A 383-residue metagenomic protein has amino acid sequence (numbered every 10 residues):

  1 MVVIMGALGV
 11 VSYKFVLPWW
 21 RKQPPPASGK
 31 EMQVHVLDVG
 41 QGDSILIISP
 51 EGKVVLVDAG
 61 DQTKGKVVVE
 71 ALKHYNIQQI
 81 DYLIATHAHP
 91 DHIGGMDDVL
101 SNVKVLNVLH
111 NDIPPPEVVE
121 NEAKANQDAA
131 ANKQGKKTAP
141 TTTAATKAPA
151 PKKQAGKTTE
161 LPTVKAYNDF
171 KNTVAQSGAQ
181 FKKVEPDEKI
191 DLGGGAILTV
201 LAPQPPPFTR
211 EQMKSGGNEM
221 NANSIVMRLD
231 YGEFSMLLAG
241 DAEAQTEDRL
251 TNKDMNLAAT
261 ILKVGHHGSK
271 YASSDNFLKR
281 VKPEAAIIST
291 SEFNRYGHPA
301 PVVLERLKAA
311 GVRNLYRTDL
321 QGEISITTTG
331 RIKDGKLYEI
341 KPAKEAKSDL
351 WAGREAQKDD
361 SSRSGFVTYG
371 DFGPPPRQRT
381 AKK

Functional and structural regions predicted by a protein language model:
M1-K383: Non-globular, low-confidence helical/coil segments that flank catalytic cores
